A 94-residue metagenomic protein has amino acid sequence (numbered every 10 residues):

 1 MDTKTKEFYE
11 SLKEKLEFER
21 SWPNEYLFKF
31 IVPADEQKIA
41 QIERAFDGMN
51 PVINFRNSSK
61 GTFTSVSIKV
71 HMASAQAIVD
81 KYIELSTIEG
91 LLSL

Functional and structural regions predicted by a protein language model:
M1-S65, H71-L94: Long, contiguous binding/interaction regions
